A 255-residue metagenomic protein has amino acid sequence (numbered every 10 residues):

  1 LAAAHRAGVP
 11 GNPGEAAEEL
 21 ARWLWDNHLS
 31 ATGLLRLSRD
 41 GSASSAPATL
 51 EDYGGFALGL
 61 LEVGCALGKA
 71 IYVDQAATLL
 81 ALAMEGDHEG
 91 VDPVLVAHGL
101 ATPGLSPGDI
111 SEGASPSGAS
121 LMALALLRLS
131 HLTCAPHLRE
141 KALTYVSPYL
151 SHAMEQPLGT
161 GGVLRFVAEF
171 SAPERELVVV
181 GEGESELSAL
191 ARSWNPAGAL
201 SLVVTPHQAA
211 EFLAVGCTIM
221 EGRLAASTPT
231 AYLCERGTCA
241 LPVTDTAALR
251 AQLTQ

Functional and structural regions predicted by a protein language model:
L1-Q255: Glycan-recognition and catalytic cores of secretory/periplasmic carbohydrate-active enzymes
